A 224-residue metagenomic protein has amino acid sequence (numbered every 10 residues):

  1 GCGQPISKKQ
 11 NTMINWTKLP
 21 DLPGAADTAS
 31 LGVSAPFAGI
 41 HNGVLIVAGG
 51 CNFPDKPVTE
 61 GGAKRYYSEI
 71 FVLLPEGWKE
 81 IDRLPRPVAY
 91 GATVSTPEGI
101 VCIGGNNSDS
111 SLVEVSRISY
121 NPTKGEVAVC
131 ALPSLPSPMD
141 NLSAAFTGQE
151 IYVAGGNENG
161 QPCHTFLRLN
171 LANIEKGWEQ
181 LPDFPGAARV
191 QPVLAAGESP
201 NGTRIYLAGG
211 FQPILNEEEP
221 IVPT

Functional and structural regions predicted by a protein language model:
P5: Cationic, low-complexity basic patches in intrinsically disordered or flexible, solvent-exposed regions
K8-T224: Kelch-like beta-propeller repeat domains
